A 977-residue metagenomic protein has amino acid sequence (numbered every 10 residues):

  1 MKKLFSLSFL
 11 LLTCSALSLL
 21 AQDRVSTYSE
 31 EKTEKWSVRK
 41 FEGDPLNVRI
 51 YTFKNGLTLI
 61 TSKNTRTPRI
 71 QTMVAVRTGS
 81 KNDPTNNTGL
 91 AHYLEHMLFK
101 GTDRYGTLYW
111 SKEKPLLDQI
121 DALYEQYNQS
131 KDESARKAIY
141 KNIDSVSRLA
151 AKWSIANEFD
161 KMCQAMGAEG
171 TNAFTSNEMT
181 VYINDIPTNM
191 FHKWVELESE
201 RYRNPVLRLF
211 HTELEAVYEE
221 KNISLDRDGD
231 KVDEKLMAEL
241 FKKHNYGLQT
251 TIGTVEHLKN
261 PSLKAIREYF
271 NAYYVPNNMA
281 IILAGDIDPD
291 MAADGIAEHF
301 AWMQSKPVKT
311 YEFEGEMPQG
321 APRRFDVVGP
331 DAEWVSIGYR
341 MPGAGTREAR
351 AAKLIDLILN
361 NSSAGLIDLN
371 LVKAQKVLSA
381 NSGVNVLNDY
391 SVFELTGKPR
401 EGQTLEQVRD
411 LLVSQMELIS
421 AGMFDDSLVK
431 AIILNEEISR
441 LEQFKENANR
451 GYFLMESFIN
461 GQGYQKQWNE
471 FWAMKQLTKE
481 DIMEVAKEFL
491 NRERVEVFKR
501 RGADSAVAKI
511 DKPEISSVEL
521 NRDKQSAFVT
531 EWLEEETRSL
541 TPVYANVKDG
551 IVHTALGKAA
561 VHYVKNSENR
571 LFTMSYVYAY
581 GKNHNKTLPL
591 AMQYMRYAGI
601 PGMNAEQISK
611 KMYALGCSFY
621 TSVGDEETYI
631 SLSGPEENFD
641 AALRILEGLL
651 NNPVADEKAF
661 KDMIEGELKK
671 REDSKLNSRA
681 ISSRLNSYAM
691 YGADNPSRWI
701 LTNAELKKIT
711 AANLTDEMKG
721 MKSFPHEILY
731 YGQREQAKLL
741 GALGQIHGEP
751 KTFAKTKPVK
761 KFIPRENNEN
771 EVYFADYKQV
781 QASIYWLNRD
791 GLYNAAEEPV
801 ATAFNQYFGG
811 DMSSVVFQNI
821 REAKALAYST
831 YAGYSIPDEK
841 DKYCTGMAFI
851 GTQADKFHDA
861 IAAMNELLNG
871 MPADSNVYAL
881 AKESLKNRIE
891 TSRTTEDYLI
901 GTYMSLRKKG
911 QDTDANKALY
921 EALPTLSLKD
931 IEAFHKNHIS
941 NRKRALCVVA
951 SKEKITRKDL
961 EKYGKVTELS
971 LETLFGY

Functional and structural regions predicted by a protein language model:
M1-D23: Bacterial Sec-dependent N-terminal signal peptides
L19-S154, I183-T188, H192-E200, P205 (+13 more regions): His/Glu-rich zincin catalytic helix
S62, T67-S80, G89-A91, T107-E200 (+16 more regions): M16 family metallopeptidases and their MPP-like homologs
L209-L214, D230-K231, K235-M237, L248-A265 (+2 more regions): Hydrophobic, small-residue-rich alpha-helical packing segments that form membrane-like cores
Y218-L225: Carboxylate/His-rich catalytic cores and anion/metal-binding grooves
L258-S262, I266, L706-I709, L714: Alpha-helical scaffold elements lining the catalytic groove of polysaccharide deacetylases
T478-E484, N713, T925-A933: A short, acidic, amphipathic alpha-helical segment used as a generic capping/interface helix at domain edges
